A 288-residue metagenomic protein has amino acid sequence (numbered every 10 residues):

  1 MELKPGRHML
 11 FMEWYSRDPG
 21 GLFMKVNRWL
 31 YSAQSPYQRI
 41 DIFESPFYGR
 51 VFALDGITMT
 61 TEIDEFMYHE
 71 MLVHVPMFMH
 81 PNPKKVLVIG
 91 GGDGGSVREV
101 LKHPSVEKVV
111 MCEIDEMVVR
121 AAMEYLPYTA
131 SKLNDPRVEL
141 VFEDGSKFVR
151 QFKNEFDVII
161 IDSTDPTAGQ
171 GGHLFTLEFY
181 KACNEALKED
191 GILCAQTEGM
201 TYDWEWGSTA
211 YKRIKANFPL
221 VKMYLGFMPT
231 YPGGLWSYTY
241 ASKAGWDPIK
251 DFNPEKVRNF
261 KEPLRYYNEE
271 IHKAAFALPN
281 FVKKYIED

Functional and structural regions predicted by a protein language model:
E2-D41, K212, G233-D288: SAM/dcSAM-binding transferase cores
E2-F11, S35, T60-A195, T201-S208: The AdoMet/dcAdoMet-binding core of the Class I SAM-like
D18, L174-P248: C-terminal substrate-binding/active-site "lid" region of AdoMet-derived donor-dependent transferases
I40-R50: N-terminal glycine-rich anion-binding loops that anchor highly charged ligand groups
P46, E113, P232-L235: A short, structural micro-pattern
G49-R50, K147, D247-P248: Glycine-centered loop/turn positions within well-structured domains that cap or flank conserved ligand/cofactor-binding
A53-L54: A general beta-strand register signal
